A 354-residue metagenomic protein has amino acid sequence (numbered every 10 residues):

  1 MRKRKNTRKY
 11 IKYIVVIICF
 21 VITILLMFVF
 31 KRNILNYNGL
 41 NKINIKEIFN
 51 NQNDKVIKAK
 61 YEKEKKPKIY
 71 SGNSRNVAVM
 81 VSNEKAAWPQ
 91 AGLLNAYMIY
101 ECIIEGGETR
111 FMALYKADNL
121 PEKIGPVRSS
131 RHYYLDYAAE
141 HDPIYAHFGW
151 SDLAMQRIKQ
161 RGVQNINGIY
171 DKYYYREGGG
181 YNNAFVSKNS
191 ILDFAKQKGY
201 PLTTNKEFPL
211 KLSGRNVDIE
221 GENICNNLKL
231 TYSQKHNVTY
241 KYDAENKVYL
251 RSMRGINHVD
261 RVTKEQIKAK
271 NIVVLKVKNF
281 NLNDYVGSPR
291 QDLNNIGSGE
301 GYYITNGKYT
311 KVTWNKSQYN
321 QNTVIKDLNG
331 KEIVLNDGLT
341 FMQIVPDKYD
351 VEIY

Functional and structural regions predicted by a protein language model:
M1-Y13: N-terminal Lys/Arg-rich, disordered targeting/topogenic segments
R2, N38-Y100, E105-Y354: A surface/extracellular/periplasmic glyco- and lipid-processing/surface-interacting theme
K5-R8, R32, V56: Alpha-helical structural elements
K9, I17, N36-Y37: Intrinsically disordered, low-complexity segments enriched in polar/charged small residues
K12, K31, M98: Functionally constrained cores in energy, signaling, and assembly domains
I14-V29: Hydrophobic membrane-insertion alpha-helices, especially the h-region of bacterial N-terminal signal peptides
L25-K42: Hydrophobic single-pass membrane-insertion segments
